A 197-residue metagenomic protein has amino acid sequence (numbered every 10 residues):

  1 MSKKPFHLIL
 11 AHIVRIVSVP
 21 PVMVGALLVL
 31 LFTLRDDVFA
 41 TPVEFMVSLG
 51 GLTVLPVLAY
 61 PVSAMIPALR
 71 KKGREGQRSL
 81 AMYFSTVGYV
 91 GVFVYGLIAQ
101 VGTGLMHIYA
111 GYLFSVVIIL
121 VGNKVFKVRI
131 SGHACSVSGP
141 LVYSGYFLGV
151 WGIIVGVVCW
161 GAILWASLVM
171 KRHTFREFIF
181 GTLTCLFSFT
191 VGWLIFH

Functional and structural regions predicted by a protein language model:
M1-A11: Short, Lys/Arg-rich, polar N-terminal cytosolic tail immediately upstream of the first transmembrane signal-anchor
V14-L34: The first (N-terminal) embedded transmembrane alpha-helix
G25-L30, G50-V62, Y83-G96, V116-L120 (+2 more regions): Hydrophobic core of alpha-helical transmembrane segments in multi-pass integral membrane proteins
L27-V47, F93-I108, S144-I153, T190-H197: Helix-coil boundary and interhelical linker segments in multi-pass alpha-helical membrane proteins
A40-V54, R74-S79, T182-L183: Loop-to-helix transition at the N-terminal end of transmembrane alpha-helices
L58-G73: Extended, compositionally biased flexible segments
R70-T86: Juxtamembrane helix-capping/reentrant segments at transmembrane boundaries
M106-H197: Membrane-embedded catalytic cores of phosphoryl/pyrophosphoryl-handling enzymes
